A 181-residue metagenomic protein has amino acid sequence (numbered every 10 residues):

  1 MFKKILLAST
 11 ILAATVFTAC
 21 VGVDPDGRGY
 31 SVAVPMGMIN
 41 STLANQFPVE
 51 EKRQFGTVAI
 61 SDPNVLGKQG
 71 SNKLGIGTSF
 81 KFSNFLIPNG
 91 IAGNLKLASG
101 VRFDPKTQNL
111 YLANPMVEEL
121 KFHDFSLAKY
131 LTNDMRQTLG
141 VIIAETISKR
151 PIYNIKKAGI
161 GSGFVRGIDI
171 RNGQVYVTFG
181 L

Functional and structural regions predicted by a protein language model:
M1-L7: Bacterial N-terminal signal peptides that target proteins for export
L7-A8, N89: Generic detector of short alpha-helix boundary/capping microenvironments and adjacent low-complexity segments
L12-A13: Repetitive helical segments and hydrophobic/amphipathic motifs
C20-L181: Extracellular/lumenal and peripheral-membrane lipid-interaction modules
